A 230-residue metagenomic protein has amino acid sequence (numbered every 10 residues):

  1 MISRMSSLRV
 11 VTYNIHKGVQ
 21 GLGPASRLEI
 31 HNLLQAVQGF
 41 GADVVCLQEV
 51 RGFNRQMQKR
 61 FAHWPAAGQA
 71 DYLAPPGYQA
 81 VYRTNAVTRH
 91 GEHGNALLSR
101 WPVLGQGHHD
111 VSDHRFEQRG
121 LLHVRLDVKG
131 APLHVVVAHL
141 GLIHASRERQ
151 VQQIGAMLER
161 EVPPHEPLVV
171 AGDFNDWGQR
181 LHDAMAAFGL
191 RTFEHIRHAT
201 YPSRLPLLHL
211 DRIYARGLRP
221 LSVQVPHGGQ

Functional and structural regions predicted by a protein language model:
M1-P75, V87-E92, Q152-Q153: N-terminal, active-site-proximal structural segment of metallo-dependent hydrolase catalytic domains
I2-V10, H93-N95, S99-G105, E117-V137: Beta-strand-turn-beta hairpins that frame and shape the catalytic cleft of phosphate-ester-processing enzymes
L8, D43-V44, L133, P167-V169 (+1 more regions): Short, Asp-centered acidic motifs that coordinate Mg2+ and/or phosphate in catalytic or ligand-binding sites
N14-I15, E49-V50, A138-L140, P167 (+1 more regions): Active-site metal-binding loops of divalent metal-dependent hydrolases
K17-Q20, G52-R55, T88-G91, I143-S146 (+2 more regions): Active-site environment of divalent metal-dependent phosphoester hydrolases
V45-Q48, V81-T84, V169-D173, E194: Active-site neighborhood of phospho(di)ester-bond hydrolases with catalytic His/Asp-centered motifs
A74-G77, H90-G105, L205-P220: Conserved beta strand-loop-helix elements of the APE1-like EEP
H108, R125, A156-V169, F174-Q230: Metal-dependent phosphoester-hydrolase catalytic domains
